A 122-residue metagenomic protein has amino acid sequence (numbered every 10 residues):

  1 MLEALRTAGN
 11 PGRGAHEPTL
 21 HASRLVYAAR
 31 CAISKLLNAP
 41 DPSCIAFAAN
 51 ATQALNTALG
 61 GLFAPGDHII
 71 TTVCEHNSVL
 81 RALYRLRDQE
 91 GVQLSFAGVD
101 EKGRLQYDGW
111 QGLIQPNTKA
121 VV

Functional and structural regions predicted by a protein language model:
M1-V122: Pyridoxal 5′-phosphate
